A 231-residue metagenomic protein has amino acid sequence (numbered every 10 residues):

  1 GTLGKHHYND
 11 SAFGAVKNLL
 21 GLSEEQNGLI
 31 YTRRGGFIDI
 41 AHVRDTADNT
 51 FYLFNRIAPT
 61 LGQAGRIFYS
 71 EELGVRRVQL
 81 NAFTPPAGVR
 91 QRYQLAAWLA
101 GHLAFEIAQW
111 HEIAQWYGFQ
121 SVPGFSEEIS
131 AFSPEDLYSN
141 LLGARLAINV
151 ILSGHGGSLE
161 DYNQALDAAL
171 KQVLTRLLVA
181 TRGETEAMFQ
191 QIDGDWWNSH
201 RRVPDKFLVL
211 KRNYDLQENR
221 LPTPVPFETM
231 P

Functional and structural regions predicted by a protein language model:
G1-I129, I148-P231: Bulky hydrophobic segments
E112, D136, L142: Divalent metal-coordination and catalytic microenvironments
